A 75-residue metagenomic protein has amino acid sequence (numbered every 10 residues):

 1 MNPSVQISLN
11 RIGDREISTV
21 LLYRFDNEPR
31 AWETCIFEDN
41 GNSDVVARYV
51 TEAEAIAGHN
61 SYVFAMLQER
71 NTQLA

Functional and structural regions predicted by a protein language model:
M1-E33: Short N-terminal "domain-start" leader segments that mark the transition from disordered tails or signal peptides into
N27, A53, V63-M66: Generic alpha-helical secondary structure signal
C35, R48, V63-A65: Conserved catalytic or regulatory cores that recognize and/or transform ribose-phosphate-containing ligands
E38-G58: A short, exposed loop/beta-hairpin motif centered on an aromatic-Gly-Thr core
N60-A75: Short arginine-rich
